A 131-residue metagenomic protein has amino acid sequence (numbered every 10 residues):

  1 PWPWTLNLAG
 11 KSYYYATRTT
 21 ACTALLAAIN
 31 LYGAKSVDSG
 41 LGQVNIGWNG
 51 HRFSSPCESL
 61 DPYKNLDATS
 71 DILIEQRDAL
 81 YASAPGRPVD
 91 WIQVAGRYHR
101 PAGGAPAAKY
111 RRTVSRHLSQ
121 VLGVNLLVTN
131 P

Functional and structural regions predicted by a protein language model:
T5, K11-P131: Non-catalytic cell-wall polysaccharide-engagement segments
